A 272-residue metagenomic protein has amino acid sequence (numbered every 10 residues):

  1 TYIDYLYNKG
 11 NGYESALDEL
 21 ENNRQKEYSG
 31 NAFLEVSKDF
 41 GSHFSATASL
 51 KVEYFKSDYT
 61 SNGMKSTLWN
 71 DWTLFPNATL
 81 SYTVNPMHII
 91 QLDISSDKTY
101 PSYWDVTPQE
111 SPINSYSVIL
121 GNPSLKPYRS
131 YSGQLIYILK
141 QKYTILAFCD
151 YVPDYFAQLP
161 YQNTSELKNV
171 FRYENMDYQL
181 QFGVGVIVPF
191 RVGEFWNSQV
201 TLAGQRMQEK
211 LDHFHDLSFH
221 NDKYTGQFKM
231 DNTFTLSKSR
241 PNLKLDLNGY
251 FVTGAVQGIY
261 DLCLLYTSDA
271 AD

Functional and structural regions predicted by a protein language model:
T1, A46-L50, P76, I90-L92 (+6 more regions): Transmembrane beta-strands of outer-membrane beta-barrel proteins
T1-T47, S61-M64, S81, K210-T235: Outer-membrane beta-barrel transmembrane domain signature of Gram-negative proteins, especially the mid-to-C-terminal
I3-Y5, V52-D58, S66, I94-Y100 (+6 more regions): Transmembrane beta-strands of outer-membrane beta-barrel pores
Y13-N22, D58-L68, Y116-P123, S130 (+3 more regions): Extracellular loop and loop/strand-boundary signature of outer-membrane beta-barrel proteins
A16-E21, K26, K126, I145-K229: Outer membrane beta-barrel strand-and-loop segments of large Gram-negative receptors, especially TonB-dependent
E27-M64, D71-S81, N197-R206, T233-T253: Surface-exposed extracellular loop regions of Gram-negative outer-membrane beta-barrel proteins
K56-D58, P86-G133, A147-F171: Surface-exposed extracellular loop regions of Gram-negative outer-membrane beta-barrel proteins, predominantly
Y266-D272: Conserved small/polar residues in nucleotide/adenosyl-binding loops
